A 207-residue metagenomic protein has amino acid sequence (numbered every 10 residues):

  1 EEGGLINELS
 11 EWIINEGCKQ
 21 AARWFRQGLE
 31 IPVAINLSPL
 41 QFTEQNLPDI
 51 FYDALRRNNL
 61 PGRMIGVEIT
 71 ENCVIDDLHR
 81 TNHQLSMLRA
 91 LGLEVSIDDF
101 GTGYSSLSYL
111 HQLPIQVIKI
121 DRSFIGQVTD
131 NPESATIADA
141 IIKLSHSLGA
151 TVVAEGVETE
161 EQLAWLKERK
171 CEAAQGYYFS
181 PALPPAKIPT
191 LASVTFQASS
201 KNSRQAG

Functional and structural regions predicted by a protein language model:
E1, R26, R56, S193-Q197 (+1 more regions): Generic surface-pattern signal
E1-G4, N131: Gly/Pro-rich active-site loop or hairpin
E2-G3, V33, L91, S96: Short charge-dense sequence patches
G3-R80, G156: Catalytic core of bacterial c-di-GMP phosphodiesterases, primarily the EAL and HD-GYP domains, capturing alpha-helical
A21, S38-Q45, M64-H79, L91-G207: EAL-family c-di-GMP phosphodiesterase catalytic domain
Q84: Conserved functional hotspot residues or short segments at active or partner-binding sites across diverse domains
M87: Phosphate-binding/switch loop-helix module in NTP-utilizing enzymes
